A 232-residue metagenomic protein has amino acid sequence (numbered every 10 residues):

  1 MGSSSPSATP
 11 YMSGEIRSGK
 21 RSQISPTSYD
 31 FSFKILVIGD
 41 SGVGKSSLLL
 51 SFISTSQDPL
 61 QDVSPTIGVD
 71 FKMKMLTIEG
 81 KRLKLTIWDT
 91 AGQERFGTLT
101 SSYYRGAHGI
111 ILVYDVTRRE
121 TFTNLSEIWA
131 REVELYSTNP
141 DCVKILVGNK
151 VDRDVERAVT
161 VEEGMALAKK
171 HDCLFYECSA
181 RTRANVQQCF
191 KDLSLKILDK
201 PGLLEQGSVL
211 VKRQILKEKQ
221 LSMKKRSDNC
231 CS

Functional and structural regions predicted by a protein language model:
M1-G42, S46, I53-S54, I78-R82 (+1 more regions): Conserved P-loop small GTPase signature centered on TRAFAC-class small GTPases
S54-R82: Switch I (effector-binding) loop of TRAFAC-class P-loop GTPase G-domains
K72, G97-S102, V133-E134: Conserved alpha-helical scaffold flanking the Walker A/P-loop in AAA+ ATPase domains
L83-T98: Switch II (G3) loop of P-loop NTPases
I87-W88, I111-D115, L146-N149, E177-C178: Conserved beta-strand segments of the P-loop GTPase G domain that flank and frequently precede/overlap
A91, T117, R181: Adenine-nucleotide cofactor-binding loop residues
A107-E127, S137-D141, V151-A158: Conserved Switch II/interswitch segment of TRAFAC-class P-loop GTPases
